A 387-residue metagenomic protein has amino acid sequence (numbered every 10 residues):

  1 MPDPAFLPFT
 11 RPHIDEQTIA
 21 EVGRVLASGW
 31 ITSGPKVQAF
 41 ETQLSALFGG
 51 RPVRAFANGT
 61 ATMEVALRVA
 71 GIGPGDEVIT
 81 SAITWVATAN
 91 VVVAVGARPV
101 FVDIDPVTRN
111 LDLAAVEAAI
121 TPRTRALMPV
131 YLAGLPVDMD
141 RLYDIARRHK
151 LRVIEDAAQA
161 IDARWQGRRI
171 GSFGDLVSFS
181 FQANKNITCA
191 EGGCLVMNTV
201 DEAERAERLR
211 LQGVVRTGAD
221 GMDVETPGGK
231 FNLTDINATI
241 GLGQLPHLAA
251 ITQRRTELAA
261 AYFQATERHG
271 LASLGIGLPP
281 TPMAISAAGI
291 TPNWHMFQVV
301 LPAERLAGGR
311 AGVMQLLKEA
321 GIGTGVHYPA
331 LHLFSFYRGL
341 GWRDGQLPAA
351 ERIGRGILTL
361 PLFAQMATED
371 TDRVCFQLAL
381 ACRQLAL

Functional and structural regions predicted by a protein language model:
M1-I31, P35, P361: N-terminal "arm"/small-domain region of PLP-dependent enzymes with the aminotransferase-like
W30-E77, T88-V95, F101-D103, R168: Phosphate-binding glycine-rich loop
Q38-T42, G50-R51, A114, A126-V130 (+4 more regions): PLP-dependent aminotransferase class I/II
R68-A157, R164: PLP-dependent aminotransferase-like
N90-V92, I145, R169, N186 (+1 more regions): Hydrophobic/aromatic ligand-binding patch that stacks against planar heteroaromatic rings of cofactors or nucleotides
E155-C189, G218-E225: Conserved active-site segment immediately N-terminal to the catalytic lysine that forms the internal aldimine
S172-V214, D235: Active-site PLP attachment segment
